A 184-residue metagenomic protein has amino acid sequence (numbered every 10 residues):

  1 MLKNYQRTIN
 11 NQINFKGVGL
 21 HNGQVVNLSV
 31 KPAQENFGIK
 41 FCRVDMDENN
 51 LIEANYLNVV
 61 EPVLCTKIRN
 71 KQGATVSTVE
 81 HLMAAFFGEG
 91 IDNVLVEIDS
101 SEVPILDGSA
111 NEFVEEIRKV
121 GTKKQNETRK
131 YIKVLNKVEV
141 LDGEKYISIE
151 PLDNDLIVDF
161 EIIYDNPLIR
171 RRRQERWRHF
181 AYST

Functional and structural regions predicted by a protein language model:
M1-T184: Short acidic-hydrophobic catalytic motif
